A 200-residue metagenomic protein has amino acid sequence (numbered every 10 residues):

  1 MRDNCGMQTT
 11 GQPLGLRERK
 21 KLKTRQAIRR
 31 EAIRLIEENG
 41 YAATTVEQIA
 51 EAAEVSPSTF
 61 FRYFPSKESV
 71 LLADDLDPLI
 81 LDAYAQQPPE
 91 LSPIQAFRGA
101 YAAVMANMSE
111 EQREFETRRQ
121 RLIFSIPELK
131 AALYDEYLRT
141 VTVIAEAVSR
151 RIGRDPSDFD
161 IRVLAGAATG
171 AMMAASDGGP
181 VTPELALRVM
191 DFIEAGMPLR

Functional and structural regions predicted by a protein language model:
M1-Q8, E146, V181-R200: C-terminal peripheral helix-coil segments that are non-catalytic and often amphipathic
R2-N39, A43-V55: Basic, helix-initiating cap at the start of DNA-binding domains
Q48-E51, F60, F97: Append "Primarily bacterial transcriptional regulators
V55-F64: Short hydrophobic/aromatic patch on the recognition helix
D74-D75, Q95, S109-S149: Amphipathic alpha-helical segments used for helix-helix packing
D82-R118: Hydrophobic alpha-helical connector segments
Y134-D135, A165-T182, A195-R200: Amphipathic C-terminal alpha-helical segment
I152-A167: All-alpha amphipathic helical-bundle segments outside canonical DNA-binding/catalytic cores that form hydrophobic
